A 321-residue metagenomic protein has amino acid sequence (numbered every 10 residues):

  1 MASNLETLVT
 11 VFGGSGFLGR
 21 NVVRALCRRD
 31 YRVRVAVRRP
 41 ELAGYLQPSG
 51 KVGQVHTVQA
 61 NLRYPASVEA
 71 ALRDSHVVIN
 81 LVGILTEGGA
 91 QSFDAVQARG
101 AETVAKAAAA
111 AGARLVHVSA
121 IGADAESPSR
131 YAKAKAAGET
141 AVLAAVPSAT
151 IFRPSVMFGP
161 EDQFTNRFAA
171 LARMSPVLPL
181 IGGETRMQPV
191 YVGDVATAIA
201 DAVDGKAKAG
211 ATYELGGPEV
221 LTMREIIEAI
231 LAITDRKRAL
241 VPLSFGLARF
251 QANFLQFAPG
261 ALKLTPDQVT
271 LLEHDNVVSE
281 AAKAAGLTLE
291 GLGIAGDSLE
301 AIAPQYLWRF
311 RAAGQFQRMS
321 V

Functional and structural regions predicted by a protein language model:
A2, E126-R236, F257: Oxidoreductase cofactor-interface core, primarily capturing Rossmann-like NAD(P)-dependent enzymes
A2-Y31: N-terminal Rossmann NAD(P)H-binding glycine-rich loop of SDR-like oxidoreductase domains
F12, A36, L81-V82, L115-I121 (+1 more regions): SDR active-site strand-loop-helix element
G19-N21, A98, A136: Residues forming the Rossmann-fold NAD(P)(H) cofactor-binding site
Y31-E41: Conserved glycine-rich Rossmann-like NAD(P)H-binding loop of the short-chain dehydrogenase/reductase
P40-A110, I121-A125: NAD(P)H-binding glycine-rich loop region in Rossmannoid oxidoreductase-like domains and their noncatalytic homologs
A110-R114, P147: A short helix->loop->beta-strand "cap" motif at the edges of active sites that frequently abuts
G246-V321: A hydrophobic C-terminal alpha-helical subdomain
